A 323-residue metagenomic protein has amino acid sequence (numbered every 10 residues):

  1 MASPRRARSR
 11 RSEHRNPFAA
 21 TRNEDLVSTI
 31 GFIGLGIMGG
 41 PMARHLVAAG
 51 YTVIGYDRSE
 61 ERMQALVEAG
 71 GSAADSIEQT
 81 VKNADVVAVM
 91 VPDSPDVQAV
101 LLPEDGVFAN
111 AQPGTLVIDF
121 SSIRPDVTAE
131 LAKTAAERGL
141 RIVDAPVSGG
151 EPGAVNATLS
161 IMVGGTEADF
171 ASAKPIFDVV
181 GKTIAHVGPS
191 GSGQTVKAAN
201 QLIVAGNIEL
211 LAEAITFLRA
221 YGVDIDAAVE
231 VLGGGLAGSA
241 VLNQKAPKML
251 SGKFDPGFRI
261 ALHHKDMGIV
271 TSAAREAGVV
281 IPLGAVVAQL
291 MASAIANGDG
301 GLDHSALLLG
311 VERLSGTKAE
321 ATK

Functional and structural regions predicted by a protein language model:
M1-L26: N-terminal amphipathic/basic-hydrophobic helices that include classical n-h-c signal peptides and signal-anchor
A20-V89, T115, F120, E151: NAD(P)+-binding Rossmann beta1-loop-alpha1 motif at the extreme N-terminus of oxidoreductases
I30, S122-A205: Rossmann-fold dinucleotide-binding core
R58-S59, D93, T166: Residues in the short beta-alpha loop(s) of Rossmann-like NAD(P)-binding domains
I77-V89, D93-R141: Rossmann-fold NAD(P) dinucleotide-binding segment
N156-A157, I161-G164, A185, P189-Y221 (+2 more regions): Active-site-proximal catalytic alpha-helix in oxidoreductases
G238-S305, T322-K323: Interdomain hinge/lid region at the active-site interface of Rossmann-like NAD(P)-dependent oxidoreductases
